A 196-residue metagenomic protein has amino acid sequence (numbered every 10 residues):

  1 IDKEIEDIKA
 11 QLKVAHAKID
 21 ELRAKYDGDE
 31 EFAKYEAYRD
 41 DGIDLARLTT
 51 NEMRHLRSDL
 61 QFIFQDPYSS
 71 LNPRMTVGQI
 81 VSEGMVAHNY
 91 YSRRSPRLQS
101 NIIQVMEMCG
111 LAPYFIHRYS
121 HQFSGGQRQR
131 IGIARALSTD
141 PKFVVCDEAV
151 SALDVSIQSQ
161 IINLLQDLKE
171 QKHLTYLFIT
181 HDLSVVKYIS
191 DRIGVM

Functional and structural regions predicted by a protein language model:
E30, E36-D40, P96-Y114: Conserved ABC ATPase "signature" region
M75-Y90: Q-loop/switch helix immediately C-terminal to the Walker
Y119-F123, Q127: Conserved ABC ATPase signature
I133, V145, I161: Hydrophobic anchor residue at the start of the ABC signature
D140: Conserved catalytic motifs of ABC-family nucleotide-binding domains
S159-H173, S184: Helical segment within the ABC ATPase nucleotide-binding domain
V186-Y188: A short, surface-exposed alpha-helical micro-motif characterized by mixed small hydrophobic and charged/polar residues
